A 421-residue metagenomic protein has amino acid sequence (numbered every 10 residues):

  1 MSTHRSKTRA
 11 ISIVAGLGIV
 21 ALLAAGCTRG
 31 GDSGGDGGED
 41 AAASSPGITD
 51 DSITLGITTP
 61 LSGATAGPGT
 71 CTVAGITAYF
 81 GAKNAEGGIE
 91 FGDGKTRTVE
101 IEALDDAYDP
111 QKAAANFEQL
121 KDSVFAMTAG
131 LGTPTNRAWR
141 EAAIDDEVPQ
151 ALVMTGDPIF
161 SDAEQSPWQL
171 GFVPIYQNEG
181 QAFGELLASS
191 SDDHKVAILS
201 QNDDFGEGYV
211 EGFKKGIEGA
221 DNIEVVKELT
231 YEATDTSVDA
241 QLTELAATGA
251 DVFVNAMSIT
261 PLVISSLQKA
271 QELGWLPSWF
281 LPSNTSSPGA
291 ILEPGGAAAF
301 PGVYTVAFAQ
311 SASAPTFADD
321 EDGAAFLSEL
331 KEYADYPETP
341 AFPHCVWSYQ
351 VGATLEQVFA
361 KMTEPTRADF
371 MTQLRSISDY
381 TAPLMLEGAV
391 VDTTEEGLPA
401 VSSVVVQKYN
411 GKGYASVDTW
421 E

Functional and structural regions predicted by a protein language model:
M1-T54, W420-E421: Short, low-complexity disordered leader/linker segments with a strong preference for bacterial N-terminal type II
E39-A43, G67-A74, I89-A163, F172 (+2 more regions): Beta-alpha junction/loop-to-helix N-cap segments that form part of ligand/metal-binding clefts
D40-T49, G56-Y79, L104-P110, G132 (+3 more regions): Extracytoplasmic "Venus flytrap"
I53, G75-E100, E218-N222: Signal peptide-proximal N-terminal region of secreted/periplasmic/extracellular or secretory-lumen proteins
Q111, V124-E228, F280-Y304: Extracytoplasmic ligand/sensor domains, especially the bilobed periplasmic-binding protein
E211-G212, I259-V263, A312-I377: Extracellular/periplasmic ligand-binding modules, especially the Venus flytrap/periplasmic-binding
V238, Q350-E421: Extracellular/periplasmic bilobal clamshell ligand-binding domains
A270-S348, T419: Extracellular/periplasmic periplasmic-binding protein-like sensory domains
